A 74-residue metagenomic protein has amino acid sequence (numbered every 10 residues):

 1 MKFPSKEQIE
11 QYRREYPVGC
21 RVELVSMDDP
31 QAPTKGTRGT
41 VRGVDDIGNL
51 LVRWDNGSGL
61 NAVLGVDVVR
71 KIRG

Functional and structural regions predicted by a protein language model:
K2-G74: Basic/aromatic-rich interaction segments and small domains that mediate binding to polyanionic partners
